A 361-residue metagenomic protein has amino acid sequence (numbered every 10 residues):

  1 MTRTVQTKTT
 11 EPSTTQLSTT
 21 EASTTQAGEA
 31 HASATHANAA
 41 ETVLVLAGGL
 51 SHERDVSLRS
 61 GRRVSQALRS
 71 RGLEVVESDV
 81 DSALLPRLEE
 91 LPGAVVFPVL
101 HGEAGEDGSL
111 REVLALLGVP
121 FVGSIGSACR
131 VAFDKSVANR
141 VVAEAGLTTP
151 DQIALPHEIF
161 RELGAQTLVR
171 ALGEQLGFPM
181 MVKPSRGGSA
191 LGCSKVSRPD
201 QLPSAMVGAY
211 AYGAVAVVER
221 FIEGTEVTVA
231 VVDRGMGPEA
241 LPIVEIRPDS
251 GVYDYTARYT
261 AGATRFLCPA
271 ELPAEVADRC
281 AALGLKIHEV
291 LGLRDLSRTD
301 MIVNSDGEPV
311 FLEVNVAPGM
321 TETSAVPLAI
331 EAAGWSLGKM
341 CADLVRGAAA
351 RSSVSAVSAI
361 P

Functional and structural regions predicted by a protein language model:
M1-V137, E144, P156-L168, D343 (+1 more regions): ATP-binding N-terminal substructure of ATP-dependent carboxylate-amine bond-forming enzymes
T2-Q6, T10-E11, T15, T20 (+1 more regions): ATP-dependent carboxylate activation and anion-phosphoryl transfer catalytic cores that bind Mg-ATP to form
S57, P150-A154, P179-S204, E226-T228: Glycine-rich phosphate-binding loop of ATP-grasp-fold ATP-dependent ligases
V75, P120-F121, T149, M180 (+1 more regions): Hydrophobic beta-strand scaffold residues
V76-A83, R220, V227, G292-D306: A short glycine-rich, hydrophobically flanked beta-strand micro-motif that places a catalytic Asp/Glu for divalent metal
A145-S185: Rossmann-like NAD(P)H-binding beta-loop-alpha module
S194-A282, V303-V310: Phosphate-binding site of ATP-dependent enzymes
